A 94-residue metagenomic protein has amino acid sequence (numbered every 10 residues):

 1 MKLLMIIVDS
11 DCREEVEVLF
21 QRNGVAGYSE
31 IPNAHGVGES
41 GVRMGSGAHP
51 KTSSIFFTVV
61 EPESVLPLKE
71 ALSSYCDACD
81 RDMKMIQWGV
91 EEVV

Functional and structural regions predicted by a protein language model:
M1-V94: Positively charged, small/polar-rich N-terminal and surface patches that mediate targeting and assembly and bind
